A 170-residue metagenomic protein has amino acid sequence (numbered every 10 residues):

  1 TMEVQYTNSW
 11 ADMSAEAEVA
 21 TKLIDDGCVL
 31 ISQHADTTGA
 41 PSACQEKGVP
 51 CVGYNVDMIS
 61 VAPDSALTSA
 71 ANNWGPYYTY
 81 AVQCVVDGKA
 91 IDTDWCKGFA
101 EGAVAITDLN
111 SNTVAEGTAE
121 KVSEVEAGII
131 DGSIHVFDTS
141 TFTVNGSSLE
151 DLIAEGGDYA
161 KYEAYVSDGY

Functional and structural regions predicted by a protein language model:
T1-Y170: A residue-level marker of the well-folded mature domains of exported/periplasmic proteins
